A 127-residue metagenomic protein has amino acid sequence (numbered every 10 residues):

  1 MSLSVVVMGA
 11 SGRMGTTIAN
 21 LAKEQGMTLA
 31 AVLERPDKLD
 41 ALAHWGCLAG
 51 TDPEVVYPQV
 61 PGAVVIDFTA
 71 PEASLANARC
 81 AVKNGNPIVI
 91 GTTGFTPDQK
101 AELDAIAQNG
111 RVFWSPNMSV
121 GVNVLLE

Functional and structural regions predicted by a protein language model:
S2-V6: Extreme N-terminal starter segment of soluble prokaryotic enzymes
M8-N20: N-terminal Rossmann NAD(P)H-binding glycine-rich loop of SDR-like oxidoreductase domains
K23-H44: NAD(P)-binding Rossmann-fold cofactor-contacting core
L29, A49, I88-V89, V112-W114: Hydrophobic beta-strand scaffold residues
H44-V60, I66-S74: Glycine-rich, highly charged phosphate/nucleotide-binding loops
A78-R79, K83-N84, G91-S115, N123-E127: Rossmann-fold NAD(P)-binding glycine/threonine-rich loop
S119: Catalytic, metal-anchored helix/loop core of enzyme active sites in primary metabolism
